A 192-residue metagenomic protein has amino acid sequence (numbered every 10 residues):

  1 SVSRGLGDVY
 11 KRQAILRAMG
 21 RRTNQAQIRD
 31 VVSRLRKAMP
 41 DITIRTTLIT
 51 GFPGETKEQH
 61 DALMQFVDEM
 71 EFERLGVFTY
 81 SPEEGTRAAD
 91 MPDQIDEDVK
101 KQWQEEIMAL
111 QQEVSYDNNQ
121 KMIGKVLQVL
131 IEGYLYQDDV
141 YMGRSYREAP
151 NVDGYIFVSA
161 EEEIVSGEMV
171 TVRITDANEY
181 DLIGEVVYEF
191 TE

Functional and structural regions predicted by a protein language model:
S1-Y10: Single conserved hydrophobic/aromatic residue that forms the stacking wall/gate of nucleotide- or nucleobase-binding
V2, I15-A18, L63, R74 (+1 more regions): Residue-level recognition of specific faces of alpha-helices
D8, A26-T86, E106-S115: Conserved C-terminal portion of the radical SAM core fold that forms the substrate/S-adenosylmethionine-binding
K11, T50, Y80, Y134 (+1 more regions): Hydrophobic pocket-lining residues within nucleotide cofactor-binding pockets
Q13-A18, E84-M91: A short acidic, helix-capping loop that chelates divalent metal ions and anchors anionic groups
A18-A26, G51-K57, Q94-D98, V158-E161: Short, contiguous acidic/charged loop-to-helix segments that flank catalytic cores in large enzymes
D90-E192: Terminal RNA-binding accessory module
